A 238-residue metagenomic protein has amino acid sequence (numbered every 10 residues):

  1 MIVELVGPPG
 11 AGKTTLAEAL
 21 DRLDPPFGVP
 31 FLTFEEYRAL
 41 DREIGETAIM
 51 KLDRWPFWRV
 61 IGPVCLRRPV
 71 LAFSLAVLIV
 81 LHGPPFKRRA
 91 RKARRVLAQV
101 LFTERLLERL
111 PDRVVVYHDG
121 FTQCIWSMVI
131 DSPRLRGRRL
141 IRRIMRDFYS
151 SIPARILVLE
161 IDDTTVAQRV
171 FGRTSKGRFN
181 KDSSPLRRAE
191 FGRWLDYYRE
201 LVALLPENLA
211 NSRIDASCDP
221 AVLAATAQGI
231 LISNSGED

Functional and structural regions predicted by a protein language model:
L5: Hydrophobic anchor at the beta1->P-loop junction of P-loop NTPases
P8: P-loop (Walker A) phosphate-binding loop of NTP-binding proteins
K13: Conserved lysine of the Walker
L16-A17: Post-Walker A alpha-helix
R22-G83: N-terminal phosphate/diphosphate-binding loop that engages ATP/GTP or pyrophosphate donors across diverse enzyme folds
P69-D147: Glycine-rich phosphate-binding loop used to anchor ATP phosphates in small-molecule kinases, encompassing both
D119-G120, R142, Y149-R173: Conserved phosphate-donor/acceptor-positioning beta-strand/loop module used by diverse small-molecule
A167-D238: NTP-dependent small-molecule kinase module
